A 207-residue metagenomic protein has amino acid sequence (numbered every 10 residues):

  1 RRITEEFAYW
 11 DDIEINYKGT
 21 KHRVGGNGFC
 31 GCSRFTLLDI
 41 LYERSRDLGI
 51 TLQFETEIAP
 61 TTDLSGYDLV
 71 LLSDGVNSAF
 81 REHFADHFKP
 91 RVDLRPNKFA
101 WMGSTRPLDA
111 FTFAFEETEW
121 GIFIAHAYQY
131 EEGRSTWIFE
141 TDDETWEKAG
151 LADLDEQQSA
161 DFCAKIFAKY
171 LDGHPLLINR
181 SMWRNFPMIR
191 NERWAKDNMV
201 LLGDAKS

Functional and structural regions predicted by a protein language model:
R2-W101: Conserved N-terminal helical subregion
D11, T20, E132-G133, D197-M199: Beta-strand-connecting loop/turn residues
I15, S135-F139, L201: Short beta-strand motif preference
I15, T61, A127-Y128, W194: A structural signal for short hydrophobic beta-strand segments in well-ordered beta-sheet cores
T20-H22, D142-W146, K206-S207: A short, flexible beta-alpha/helix-coil linker loop
S33-T36, Q158, D197: A generic structural signal for residues located within well-ordered alpha-helices of large catalytic or ligand-binding
E43, G66-F186, R190-N191: Conserved FAD-binding catalytic core of PHBH/FMO-like flavoproteins
R193-S207: Short FAD-binding loop at a beta-strand-to-alpha-helix junction that anchors the flavin cofactor in diverse
